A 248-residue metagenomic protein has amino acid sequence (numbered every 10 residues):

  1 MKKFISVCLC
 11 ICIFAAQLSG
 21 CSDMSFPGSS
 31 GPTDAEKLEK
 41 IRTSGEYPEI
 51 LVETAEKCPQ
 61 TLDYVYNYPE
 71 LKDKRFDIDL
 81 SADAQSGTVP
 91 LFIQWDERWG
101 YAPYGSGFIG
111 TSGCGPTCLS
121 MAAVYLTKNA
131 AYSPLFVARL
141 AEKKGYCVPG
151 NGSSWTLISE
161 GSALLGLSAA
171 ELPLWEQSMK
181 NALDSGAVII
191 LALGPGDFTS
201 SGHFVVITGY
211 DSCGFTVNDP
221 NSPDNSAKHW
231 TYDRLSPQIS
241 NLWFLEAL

Functional and structural regions predicted by a protein language model:
M1-F4: Positively charged n-region of N-terminal signal peptides that target proteins for export
S6, C10, G87-P90: Juxtamembrane and targeting peptides
L9, I13-Q17: Hydrophobic core
C21-Y146: Active-site-adjacent structural segments surrounding the nucleophilic cysteine of cysteine proteases and isopeptidases
D23-R42, D79-L80, A123-L248: Conserved active-site-adjacent core of cysteine acyl-enzyme catalytic domains
